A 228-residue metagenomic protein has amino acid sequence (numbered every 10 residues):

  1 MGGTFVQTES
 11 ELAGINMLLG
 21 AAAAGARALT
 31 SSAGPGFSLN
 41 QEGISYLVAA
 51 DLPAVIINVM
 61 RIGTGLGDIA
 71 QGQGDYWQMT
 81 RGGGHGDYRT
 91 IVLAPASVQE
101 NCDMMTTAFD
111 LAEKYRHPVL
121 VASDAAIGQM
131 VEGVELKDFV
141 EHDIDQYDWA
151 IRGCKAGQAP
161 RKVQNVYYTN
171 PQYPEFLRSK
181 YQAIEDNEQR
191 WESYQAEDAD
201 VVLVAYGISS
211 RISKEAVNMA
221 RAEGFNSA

Functional and structural regions predicted by a protein language model:
M1-R81, L93-E113, A222: Thiamine diphosphate
P35, R61, A126, D198 (+1 more regions): Short, glycine/serine-rich, charged loops/turns that create anion-binding and catalytic segments at active sites
N40, M130-E132, I212-K214: Short helix/loop capping segments that flank catalytic or ligand/cofactor-binding pockets
I57, A122, V204-Y206: Short hydrophobic segments within beta-strands
D68-G72, Y173-Q189, A205-S213: A general structural motif
G82-T90: Acidic/polar active-site rim loop that often engages polyanionic ligands
R116-S193: Conformationally flexible catalytic loops at phosphate/diphosphate-handling active centers
R190, A196-A228: Redox- and metal-dependent alpha/beta enzyme cores, enriched for Fe-S-associated oxidoreductases and cofactor-handling
